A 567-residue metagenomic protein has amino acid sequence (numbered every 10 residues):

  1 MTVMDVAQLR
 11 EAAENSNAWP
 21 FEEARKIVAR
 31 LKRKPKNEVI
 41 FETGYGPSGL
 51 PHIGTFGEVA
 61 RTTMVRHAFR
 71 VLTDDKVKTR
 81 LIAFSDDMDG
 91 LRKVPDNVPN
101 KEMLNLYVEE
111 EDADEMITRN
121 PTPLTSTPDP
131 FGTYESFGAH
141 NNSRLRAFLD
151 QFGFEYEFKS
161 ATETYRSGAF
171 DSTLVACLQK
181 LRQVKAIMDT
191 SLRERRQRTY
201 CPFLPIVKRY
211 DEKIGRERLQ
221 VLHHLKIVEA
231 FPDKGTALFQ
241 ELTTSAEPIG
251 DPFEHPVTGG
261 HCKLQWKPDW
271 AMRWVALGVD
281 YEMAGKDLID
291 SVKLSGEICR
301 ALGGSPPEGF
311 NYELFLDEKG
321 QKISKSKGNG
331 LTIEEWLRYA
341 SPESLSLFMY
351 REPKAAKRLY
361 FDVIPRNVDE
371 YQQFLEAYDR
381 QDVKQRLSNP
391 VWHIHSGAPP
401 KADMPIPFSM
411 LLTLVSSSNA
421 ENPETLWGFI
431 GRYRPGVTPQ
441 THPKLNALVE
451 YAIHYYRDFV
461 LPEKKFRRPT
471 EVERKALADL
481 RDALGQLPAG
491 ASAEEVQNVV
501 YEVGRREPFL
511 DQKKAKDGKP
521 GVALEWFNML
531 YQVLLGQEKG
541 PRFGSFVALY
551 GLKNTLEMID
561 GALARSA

Functional and structural regions predicted by a protein language model:
M1-E38, S48-P51, D74-I82, R198 (+2 more regions): Basic, alpha-helical terminal appendages of large translation-related enzymes
T2-K185, S295, L302: N-terminal Rossmann-like or analogous alpha/beta NTP/dinucleotide-binding catalytic cores that position adenine
N15, S48-G57, D129, T133-F137 (+12 more regions): Conserved aromatic-histidine-acidic binding/catalytic patches
I53, R92-V94, D189, E217-Q220 (+2 more regions): Short, solvent-exposed loop/turn and secondary-structure capping segments
R66-F69, T73, L149-Y156, L181-M188 (+8 more regions): A generic secondary-structure signal for well-formed alpha-helical elements
D129, D150, F154-K327, I333 (+1 more regions): Active-site cores that bind ATP or allylic diphosphates and position pyrophosphate for catalysis
S143, D171, V292, G296 (+9 more regions): Non-catalytic, well-ordered alpha-helical scaffold segments
D287-V292, L302, Y312-H454, L535-A567: Catalytic adenosine-cofactor/nucleotide-binding cores of aminoacyl-tRNA synthetases and other
